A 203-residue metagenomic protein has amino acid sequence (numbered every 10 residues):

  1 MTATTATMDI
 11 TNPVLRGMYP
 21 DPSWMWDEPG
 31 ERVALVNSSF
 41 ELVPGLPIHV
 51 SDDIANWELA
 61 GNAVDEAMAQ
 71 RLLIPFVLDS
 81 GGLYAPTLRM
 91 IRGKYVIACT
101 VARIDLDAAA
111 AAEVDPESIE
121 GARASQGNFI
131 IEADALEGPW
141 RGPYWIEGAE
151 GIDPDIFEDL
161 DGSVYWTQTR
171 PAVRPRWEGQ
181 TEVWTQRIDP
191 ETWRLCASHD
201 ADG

Functional and structural regions predicted by a protein language model:
M1-G203: Carbohydrate-active catalytic/glycan-binding domains of CAZyme proteins, especially the secreted or lumenal ectodomains
